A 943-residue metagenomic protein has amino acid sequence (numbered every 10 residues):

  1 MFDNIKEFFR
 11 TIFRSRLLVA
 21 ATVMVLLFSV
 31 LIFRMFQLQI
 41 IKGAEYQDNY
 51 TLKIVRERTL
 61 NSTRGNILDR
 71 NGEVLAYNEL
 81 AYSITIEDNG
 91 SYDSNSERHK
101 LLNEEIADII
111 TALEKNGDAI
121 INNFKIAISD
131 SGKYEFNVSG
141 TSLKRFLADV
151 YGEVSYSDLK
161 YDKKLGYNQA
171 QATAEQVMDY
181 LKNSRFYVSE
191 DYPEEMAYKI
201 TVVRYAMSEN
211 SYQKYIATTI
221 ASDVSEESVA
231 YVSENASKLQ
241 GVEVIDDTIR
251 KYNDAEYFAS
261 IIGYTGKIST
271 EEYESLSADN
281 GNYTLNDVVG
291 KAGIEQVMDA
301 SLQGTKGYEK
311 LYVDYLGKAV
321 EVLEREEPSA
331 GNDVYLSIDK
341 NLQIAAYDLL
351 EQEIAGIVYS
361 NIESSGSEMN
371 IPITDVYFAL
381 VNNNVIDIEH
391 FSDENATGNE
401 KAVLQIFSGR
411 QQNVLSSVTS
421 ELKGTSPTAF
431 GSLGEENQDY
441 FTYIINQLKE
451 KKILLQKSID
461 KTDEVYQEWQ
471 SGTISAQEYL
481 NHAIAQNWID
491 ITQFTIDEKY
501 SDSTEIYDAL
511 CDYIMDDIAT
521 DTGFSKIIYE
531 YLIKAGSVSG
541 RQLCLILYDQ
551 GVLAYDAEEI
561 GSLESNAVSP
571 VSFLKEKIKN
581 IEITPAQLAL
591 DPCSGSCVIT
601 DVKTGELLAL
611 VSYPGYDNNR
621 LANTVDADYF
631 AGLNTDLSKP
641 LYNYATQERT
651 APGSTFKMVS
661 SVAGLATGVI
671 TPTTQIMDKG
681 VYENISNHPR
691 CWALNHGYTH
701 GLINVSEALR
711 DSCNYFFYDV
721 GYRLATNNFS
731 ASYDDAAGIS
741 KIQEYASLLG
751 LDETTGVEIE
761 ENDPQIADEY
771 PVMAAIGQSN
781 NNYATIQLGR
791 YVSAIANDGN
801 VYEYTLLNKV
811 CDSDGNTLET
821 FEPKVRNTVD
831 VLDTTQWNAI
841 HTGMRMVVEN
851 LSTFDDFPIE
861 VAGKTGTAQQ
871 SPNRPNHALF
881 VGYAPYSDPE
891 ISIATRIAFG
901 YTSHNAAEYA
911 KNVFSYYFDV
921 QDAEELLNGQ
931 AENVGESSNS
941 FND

Functional and structural regions predicted by a protein language model:
M1-I578, P585-S596, V602, G615 (+6 more regions): Membrane-proximal periplasmic segments of bacterial cell-envelope enzymes, especially penicillin-binding proteins
R34, G72, I106-D108, V232 (+9 more regions): Active-site SXXK
R64-I67, G595-V598, L608, N808 (+1 more regions): Generic short beta-strand
G65, N253, A259-Y273, S277 (+7 more regions): Active-site beta-strand/loop architecture of penicillin-binding DD-peptidases
Y77-L80, D88, T673-L709, G756-P764 (+3 more regions): Conserved active-site-proximal loop/helix segments of enzymes involved in bacterial cell-wall and related
N332-D333, V376, L380-F430, L641-N643 (+2 more regions): Conserved catalytic neighborhood of penicillin-recognizing serine enzymes
N332-I338, A589-G595, D628-V659, P672-K679 (+2 more regions): Short active-site loop at a secondary-structure junction that contains or immediately precedes the catalytic residue(s)
S594, P689-N695, F729-V772: Mid-domain, small-residue-enriched loop/turn segments at the edges of structured enzyme/sensor domains
